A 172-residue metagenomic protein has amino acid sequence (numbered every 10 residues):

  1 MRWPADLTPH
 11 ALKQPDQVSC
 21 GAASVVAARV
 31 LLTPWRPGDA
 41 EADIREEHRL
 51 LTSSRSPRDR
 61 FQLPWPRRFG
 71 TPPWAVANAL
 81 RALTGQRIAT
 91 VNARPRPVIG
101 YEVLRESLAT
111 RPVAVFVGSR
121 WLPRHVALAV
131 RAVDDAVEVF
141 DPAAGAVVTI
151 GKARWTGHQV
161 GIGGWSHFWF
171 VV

Functional and structural regions predicted by a protein language model:
M1-D59: Active-site nucleophile-adjacent alpha helix/oxyanion-hole segment immediately C-terminal to the catalytic cysteine
H48-V171: Conserved active-site-adjacent core of cysteine acyl-enzyme catalytic domains
